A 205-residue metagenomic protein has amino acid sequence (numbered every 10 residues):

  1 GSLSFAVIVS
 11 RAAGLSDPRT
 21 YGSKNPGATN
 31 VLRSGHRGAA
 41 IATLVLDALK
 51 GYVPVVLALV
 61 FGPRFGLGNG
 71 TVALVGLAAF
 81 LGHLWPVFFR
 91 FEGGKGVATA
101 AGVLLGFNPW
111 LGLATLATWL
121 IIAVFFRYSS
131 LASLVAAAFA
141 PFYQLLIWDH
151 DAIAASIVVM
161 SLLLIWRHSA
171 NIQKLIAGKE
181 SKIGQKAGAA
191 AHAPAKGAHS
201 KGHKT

Functional and structural regions predicted by a protein language model:
S2, A79-H83, W119-A123, A140 (+1 more regions): Alpha-helical transmembrane segments of multi-pass membrane proteins
A6-R11, T29, G82-E92, W119-F126 (+1 more regions): C-terminal ends of transmembrane helices
V7-A40, Q173-H192: Cytosolic, membrane-interface loops and tails of multi-pass inner-membrane proteins
S16-A28, F88-A101, Y128-A136: Short, non-helical or kinked segments that cap or interrupt transmembrane helices
N30-H36, A58-G62, G82, G96-F126 (+1 more regions): Interfacial segments of multi-pass membrane proteins
R33-L59, V75: Multi-pass membrane catalytic core of lipid/isoprenoid biosynthesis enzymes
L113, S129-A136, W148-M160: Loop-to-transmembrane alpha-helix initiation sites
I153-T205: C-terminal membrane-associated helical module and adjoining short loops/tails
